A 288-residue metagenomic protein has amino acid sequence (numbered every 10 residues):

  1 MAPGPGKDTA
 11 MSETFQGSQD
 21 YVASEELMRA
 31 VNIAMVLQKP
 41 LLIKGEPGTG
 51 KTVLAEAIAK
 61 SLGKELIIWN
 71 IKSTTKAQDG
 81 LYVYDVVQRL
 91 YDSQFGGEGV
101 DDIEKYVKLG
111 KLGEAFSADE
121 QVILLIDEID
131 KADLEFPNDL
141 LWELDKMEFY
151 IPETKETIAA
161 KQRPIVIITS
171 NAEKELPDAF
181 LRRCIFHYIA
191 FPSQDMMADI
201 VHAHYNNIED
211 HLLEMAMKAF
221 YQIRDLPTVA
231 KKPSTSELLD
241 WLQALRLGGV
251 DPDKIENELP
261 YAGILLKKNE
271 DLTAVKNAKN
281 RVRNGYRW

Functional and structural regions predicted by a protein language model:
A2-W288: C-terminal regulatory/interaction module of P-loop NTP-utilizing enzymes
